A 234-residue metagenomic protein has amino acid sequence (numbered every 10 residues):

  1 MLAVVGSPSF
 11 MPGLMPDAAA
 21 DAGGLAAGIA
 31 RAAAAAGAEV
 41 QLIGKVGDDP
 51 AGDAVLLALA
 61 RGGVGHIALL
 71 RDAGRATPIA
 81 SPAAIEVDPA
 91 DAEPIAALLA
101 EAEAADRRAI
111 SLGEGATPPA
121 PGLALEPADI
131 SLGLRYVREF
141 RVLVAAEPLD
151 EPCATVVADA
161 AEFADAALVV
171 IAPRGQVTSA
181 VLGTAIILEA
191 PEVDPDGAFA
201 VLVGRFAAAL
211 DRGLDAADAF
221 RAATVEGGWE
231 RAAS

Functional and structural regions predicted by a protein language model:
M1-S9: Short, hydrophobic/glycine-enriched beta-strand segments
A3, Q41-K45, V169: A structural signal for isolated positions on well-ordered beta-strands in alpha/beta enzyme cores
F10-A20, A35-V142: Conserved N-terminal subdomain of the carbohydrate kinase-like
A22, A34-A35, D194-S234: Conserved post-catalytic alpha-helical subdomain immediately downstream of the catalytic base and nucleotide-binding
A22-A27, A51-G52, A76-T77, P152-T155 (+1 more regions): Short glycine/serine/threonine-rich phosphate/pyrophosphate-binding segments that cradle anionic phosphate groups
A27-A35: Proline/glycine-anchored alpha-helix kink/cap motifs
P119-V201: Conserved beta-alpha-beta core of the PfkB/ribokinase-like small-molecule kinase fold
